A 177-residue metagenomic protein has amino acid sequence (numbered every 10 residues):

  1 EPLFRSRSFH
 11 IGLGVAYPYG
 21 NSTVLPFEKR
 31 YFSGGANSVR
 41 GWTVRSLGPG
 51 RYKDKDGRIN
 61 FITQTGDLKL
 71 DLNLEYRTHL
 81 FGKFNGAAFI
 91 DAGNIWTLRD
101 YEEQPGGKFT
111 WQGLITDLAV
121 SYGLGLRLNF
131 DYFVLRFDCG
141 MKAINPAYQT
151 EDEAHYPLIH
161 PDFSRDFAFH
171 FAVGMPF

Functional and structural regions predicted by a protein language model:
F4, A16, H79-K83, F130-F133 (+1 more regions): Outer-membrane beta-barrel channels and translocator barrels
F4-T78, A88-W111, A154: C-terminal outer-membrane beta-barrel translocator/porin domains of Gram-negative envelope proteins and their
R5-I11, G86-I90, L124, L135-F137 (+1 more regions): Transmembrane beta-strands of outer-membrane beta-barrel proteins
F32, I62-G66, Q112-L118, A147 (+1 more regions): Replace "Gram-negative outer membrane beta-barrel proteins" with "bacterial and organellar outer membrane beta-barrel
D67-D71, A119-G123, D166-H170: Transmembrane beta-barrel architecture of outer-membrane proteins
A92-F109, Y132, G140-I159, M175: C-terminal beta-signal and adjacent terminal beta-strands/loops of Gram-negative outer-membrane beta-barrel proteins
F109-L124, L128: Extended hydrophobic/aromatic segments used for targeting, binding, or gating
L126-F133, F163-F177: Outer-membrane beta-barrel "beta-signal"
